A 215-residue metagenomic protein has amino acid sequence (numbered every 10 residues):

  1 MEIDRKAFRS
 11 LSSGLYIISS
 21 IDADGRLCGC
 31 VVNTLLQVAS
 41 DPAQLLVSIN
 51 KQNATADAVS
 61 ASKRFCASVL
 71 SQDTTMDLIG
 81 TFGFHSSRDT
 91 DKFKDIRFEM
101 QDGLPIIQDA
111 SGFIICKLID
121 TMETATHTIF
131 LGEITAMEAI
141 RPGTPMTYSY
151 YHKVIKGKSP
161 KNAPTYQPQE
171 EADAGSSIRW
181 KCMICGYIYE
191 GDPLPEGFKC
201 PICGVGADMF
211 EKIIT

Functional and structural regions predicted by a protein language model:
M1-S177, K181-I184, Y189: Basic, polyanion-binding surface patches
H152-K153, E211-T215: Short beta-strand-to-coil "C-cap" segments at the C-terminal boundary of structured domains/repeats, marking
G191-D192, A207-K212: Short, non-ligating residues that shape and space the ligands of small metal-coordination modules and catalytic
G191-K199: Short linker/helix segments within small regulatory modules
C203: The canonical Cys-X-X-Cys-His
